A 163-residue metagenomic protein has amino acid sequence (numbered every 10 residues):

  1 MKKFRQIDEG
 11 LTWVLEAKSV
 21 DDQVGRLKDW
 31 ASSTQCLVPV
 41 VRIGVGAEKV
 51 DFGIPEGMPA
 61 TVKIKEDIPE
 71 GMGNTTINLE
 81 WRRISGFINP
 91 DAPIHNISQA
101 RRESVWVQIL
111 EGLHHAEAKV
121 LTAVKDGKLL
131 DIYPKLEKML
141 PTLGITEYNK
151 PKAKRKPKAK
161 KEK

Functional and structural regions predicted by a protein language model:
M1-K163: N-terminal nucleic-acid-engaging modules of covalent nucleotidyltransferase systems
